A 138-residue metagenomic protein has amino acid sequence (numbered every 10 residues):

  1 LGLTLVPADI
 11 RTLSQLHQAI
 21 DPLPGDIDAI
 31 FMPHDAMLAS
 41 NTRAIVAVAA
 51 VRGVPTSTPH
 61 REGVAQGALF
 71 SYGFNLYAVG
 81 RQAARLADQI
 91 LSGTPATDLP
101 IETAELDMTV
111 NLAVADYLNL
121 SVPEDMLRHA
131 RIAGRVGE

Functional and structural regions predicted by a protein language model:
L1-E138: Short hydrophobic alpha-helices and adjacent helix-cap/hinge residues
